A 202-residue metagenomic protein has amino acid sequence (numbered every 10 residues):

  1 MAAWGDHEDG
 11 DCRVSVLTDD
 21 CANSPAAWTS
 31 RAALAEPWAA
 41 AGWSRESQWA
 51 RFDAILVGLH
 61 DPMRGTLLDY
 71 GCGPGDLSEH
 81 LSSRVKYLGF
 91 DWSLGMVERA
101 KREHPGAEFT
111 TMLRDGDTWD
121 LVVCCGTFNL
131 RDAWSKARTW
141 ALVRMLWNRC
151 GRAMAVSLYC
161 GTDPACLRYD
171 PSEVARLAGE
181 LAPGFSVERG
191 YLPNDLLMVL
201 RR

Functional and structural regions predicted by a protein language model:
W4-L59: Conserved class I S-adenosyl-L-methionine
M63-G73: Conserved class I S-adenosyl-L-methionine
P74-E108: Class I SAM-dependent methyltransferase SAM/SAH-binding core
F109-D117: Short acidic low-complexity segments
L121-K136: A short SAM/SAH-binding and catalytic strip from SAM-dependent methyltransferases
T139-R152: A short glycine-rich, Lys/Arg-flanked "PGG" loop and its adjoining helix->strand segment in the class I
G151-C160: Conserved beta-strand signature within the Rossmann-like core of class I S-adenosyl-L-methionine
P164-R202: Class I S-adenosyl-L-methionine
